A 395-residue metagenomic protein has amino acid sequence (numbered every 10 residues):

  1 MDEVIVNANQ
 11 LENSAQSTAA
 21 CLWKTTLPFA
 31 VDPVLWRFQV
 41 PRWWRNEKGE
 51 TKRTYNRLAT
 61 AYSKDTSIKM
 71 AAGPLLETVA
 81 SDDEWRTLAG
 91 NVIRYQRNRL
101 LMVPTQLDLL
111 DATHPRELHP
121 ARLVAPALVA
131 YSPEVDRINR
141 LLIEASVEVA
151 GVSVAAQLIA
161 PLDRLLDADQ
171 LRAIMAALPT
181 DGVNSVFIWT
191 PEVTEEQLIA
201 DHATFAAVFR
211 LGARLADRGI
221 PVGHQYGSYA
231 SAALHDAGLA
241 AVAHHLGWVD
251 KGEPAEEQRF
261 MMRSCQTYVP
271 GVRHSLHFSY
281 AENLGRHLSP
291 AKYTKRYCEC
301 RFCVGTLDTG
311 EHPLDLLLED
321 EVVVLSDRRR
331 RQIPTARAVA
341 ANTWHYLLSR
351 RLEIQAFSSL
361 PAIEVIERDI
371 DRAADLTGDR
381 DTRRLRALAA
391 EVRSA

Functional and structural regions predicted by a protein language model:
M1-A173, N184-V186, T190-E196, R372-D375: Active-site beta->alpha loop and helix N-cap motifs at the rims of alpha/beta catalytic domains
D2, T26, G182-N184, D217-R218 (+1 more regions): Glycine-enriched alpha-helix->loop->beta-strand junction motifs that scaffold or abut catalytic
V4-L11, R122-A127, G227-S231, D236-R259: Glycine-rich phosphate-binding active-site loops on the catalytic face of alpha/beta enzymes
L22, T113-P115, A177-L178, G212-L215 (+1 more regions): Generic structural signal for hydrophobic
Q170-F209, A237, K251-R263: Glycine/Thr-rich beta-alpha phosphate-binding loop at enzyme active sites
V208, G212-A232: Glycine-rich adenosine-cofactor-binding loop
D236, V249-V322: C-terminal structured domains
K295-A395: C-terminal extensions of enzymes
